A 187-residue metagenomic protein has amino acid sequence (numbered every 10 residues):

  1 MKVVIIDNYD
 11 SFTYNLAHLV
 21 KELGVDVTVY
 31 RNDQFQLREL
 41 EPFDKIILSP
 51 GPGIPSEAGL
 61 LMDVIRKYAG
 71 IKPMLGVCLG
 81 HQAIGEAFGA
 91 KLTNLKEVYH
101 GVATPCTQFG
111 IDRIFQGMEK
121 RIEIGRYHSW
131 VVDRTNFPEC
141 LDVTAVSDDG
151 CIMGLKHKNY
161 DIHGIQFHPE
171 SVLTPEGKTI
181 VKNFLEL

Functional and structural regions predicted by a protein language model:
M1-V4: Extreme N-terminal starter segment of soluble prokaryotic enzymes
F12, G53-P55, V172: Active-site beta-alpha loop architecture of Rossmann-like, nucleotide-cofactor-dependent enzymes
A17-V25: Two-component/phosphorelay signaling modules centered on CheY-like receiver
D26-Q34: A short beta-strand-loop structural module common to alpha/beta enzyme folds
F35-F43: Short amphipathic alpha-helix with an adjacent loop that forms part of the alpha/beta core around
F43-G117, V181-N183: Cysteine-nucleophile active-site neighborhood
D112-N159: Catalytic beta-strand/loop cores that center a nucleophilic Ser/Cys/Thr and support acyl-enzyme chemistry
V172-L187: Acyltransferase
